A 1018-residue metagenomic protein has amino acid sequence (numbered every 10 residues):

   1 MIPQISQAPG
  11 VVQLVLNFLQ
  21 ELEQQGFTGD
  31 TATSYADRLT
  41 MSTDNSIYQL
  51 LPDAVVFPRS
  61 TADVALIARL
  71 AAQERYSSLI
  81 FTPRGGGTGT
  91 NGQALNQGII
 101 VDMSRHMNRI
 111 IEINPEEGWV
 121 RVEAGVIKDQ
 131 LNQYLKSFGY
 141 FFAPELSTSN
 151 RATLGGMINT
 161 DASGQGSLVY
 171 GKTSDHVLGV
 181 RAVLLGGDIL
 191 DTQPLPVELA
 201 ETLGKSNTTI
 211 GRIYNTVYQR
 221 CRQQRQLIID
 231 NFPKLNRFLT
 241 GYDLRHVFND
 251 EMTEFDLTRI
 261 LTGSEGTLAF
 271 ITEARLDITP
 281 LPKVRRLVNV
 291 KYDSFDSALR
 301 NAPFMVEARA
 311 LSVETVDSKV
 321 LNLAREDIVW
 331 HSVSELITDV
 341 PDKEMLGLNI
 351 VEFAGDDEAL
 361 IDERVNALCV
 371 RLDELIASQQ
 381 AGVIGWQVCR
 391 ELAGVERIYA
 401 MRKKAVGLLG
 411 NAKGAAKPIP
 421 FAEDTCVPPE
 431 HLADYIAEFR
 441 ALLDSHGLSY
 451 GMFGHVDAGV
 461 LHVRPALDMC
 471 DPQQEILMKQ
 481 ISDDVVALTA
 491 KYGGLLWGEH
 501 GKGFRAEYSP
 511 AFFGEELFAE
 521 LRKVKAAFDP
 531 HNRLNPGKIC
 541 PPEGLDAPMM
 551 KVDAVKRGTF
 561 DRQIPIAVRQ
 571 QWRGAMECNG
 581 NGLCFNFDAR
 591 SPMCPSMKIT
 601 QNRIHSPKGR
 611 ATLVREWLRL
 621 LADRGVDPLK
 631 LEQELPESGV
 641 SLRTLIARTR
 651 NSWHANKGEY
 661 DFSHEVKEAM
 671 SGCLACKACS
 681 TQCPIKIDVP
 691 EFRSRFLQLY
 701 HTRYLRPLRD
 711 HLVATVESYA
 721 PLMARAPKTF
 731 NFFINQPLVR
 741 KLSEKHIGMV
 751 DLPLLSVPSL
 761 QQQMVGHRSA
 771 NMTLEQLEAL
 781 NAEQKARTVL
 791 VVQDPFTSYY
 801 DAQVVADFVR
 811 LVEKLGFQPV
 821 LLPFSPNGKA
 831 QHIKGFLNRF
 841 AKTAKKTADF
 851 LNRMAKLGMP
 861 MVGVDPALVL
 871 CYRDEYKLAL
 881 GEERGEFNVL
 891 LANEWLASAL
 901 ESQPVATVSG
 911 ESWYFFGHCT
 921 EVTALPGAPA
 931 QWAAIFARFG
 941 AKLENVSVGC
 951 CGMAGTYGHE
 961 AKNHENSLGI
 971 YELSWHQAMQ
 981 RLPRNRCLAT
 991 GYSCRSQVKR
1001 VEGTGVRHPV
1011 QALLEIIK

Functional and structural regions predicted by a protein language model:
M1-A72, Y76, G86-G118, S147 (+6 more regions): N-terminal flexible segment immediately upstream of the FAD-binding catalytic core in FAD-dependent oxidoreductases
P3-I5, L203-F248, E254, V524 (+5 more regions): Flexible inter-domain linker/hinge segments
I5-Q7, L19, T28-S34, S78-I80 (+11 more regions): Flexible, glycine/charged-enriched surface loops at secondary-structure junctions
I47-S77, F81, I99, M103-T148 (+7 more regions): N-terminal glycine-rich flavin-associated loop
M157-N159, S167-Y170, V177-A400, A511 (+1 more regions): C-terminal substrate-binding/cap subdomain adjacent to the FAD-binding core in PCMH-type and related FAD-linked
A274, A308-A416, G454, I599-T600 (+4 more regions): Terminal amphipathic helices with adjacent charged low-complexity linkers/tails
D529, P536, P690-K1018: Iron-sulfur cluster-binding electron-transfer modules in prokaryotic oxidoreductases
D546, M550-N581, F585-M723, A841-T847 (+7 more regions): Ferredoxin-type iron-sulfur electron-transfer modules in oxidoreductases and energy-metabolism complexes
